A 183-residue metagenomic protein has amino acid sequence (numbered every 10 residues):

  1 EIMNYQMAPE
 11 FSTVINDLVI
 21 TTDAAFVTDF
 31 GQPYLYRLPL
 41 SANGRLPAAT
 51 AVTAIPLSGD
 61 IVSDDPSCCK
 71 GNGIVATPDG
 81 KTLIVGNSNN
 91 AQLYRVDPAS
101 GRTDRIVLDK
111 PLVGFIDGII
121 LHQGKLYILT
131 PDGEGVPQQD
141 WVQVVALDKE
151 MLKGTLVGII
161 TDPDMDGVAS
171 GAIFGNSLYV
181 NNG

Functional and structural regions predicted by a protein language model:
I2-A54: Hydrophobic alpha-helical segments and helix pairs
I2-M7, L46-D60, D104-L108, L152-T161: Beta-propeller fold detector
A8-F26, G59-T82, K110-T130, P163-G175: Beta-rich, blade/repeat-based domains predominating in secreted/periplasmic proteins but also intracellular
V27-G31, A76-P78, L83-N89, I128-P137 (+1 more regions): Conserved beta-strand positions in repeat-built beta-propeller and related beta-rich domains
Y34-L38, Q92-Y94, V136-V145: Structural motif
P39-G44, D97-G101, A146-M151: Short loop/turn segments that connect beta-strands within beta-propeller blades
Q92-R95, R102-F115: Anionic-ligand binding region
P137-G183: C-terminal closing repeat unit and adjoining cap/tail of repeat-based domains
